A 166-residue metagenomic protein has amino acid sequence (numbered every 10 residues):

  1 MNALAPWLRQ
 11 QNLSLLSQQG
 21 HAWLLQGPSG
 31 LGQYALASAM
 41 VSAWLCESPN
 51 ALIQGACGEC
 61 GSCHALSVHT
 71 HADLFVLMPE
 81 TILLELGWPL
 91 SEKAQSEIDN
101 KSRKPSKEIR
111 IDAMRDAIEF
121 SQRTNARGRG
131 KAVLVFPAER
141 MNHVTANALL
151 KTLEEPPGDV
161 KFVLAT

Functional and structural regions predicted by a protein language model:
M1-V144: Clamp-loader machinery-focused feature within the broader ASCE/P-loop NTPase space
Q122, N147-F162: Conserved catalytic/switch belt of AAA+ P-loop NTPases
R127-A132, P157-V163: Loop/turn-to-beta-strand initiation segments
T166: H-loop/switch region of ABC-family ATPase nucleotide-binding domains
